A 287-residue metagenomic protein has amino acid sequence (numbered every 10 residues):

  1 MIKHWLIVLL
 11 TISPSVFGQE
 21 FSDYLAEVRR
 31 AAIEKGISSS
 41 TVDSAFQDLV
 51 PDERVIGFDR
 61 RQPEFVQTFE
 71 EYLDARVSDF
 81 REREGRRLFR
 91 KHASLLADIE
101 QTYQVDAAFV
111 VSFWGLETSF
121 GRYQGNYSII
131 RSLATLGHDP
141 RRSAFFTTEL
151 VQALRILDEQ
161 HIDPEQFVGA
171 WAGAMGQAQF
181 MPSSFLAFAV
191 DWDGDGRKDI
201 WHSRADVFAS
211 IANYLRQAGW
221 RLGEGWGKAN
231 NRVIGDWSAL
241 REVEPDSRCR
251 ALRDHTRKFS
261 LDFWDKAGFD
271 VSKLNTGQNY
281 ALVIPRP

Functional and structural regions predicted by a protein language model:
M1-V8: Sec-dependent signal peptide recognition, specifically the positively charged N-region followed immediately by
L9-L10, Y123: A ubiquitous, low-specificity "background" feature that marks scattered single residues across proteins without
I12-S15: N-terminal signal peptide c-region/cleavage motif recognized by signal peptidases
D23-Y24: Compositionally biased linear targeting/interaction segments
A32: Intrinsically disordered, low-complexity polar regions and short flexible loop motifs
I37-P285: Catalytic glycan-binding domains that act on GlcNAc-containing polysaccharides
